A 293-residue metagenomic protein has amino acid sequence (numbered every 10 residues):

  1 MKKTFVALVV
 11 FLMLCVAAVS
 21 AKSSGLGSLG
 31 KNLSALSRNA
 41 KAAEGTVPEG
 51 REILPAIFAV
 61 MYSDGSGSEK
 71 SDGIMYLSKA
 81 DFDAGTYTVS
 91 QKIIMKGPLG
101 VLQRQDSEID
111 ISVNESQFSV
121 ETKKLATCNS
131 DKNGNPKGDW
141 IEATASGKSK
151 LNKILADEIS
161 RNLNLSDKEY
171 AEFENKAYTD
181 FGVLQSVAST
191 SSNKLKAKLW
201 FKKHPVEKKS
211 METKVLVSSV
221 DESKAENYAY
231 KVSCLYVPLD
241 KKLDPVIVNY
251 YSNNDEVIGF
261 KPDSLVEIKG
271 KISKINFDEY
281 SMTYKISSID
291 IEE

Functional and structural regions predicted by a protein language model:
M1-T4: Positively charged n-region of N-terminal signal peptides that target proteins for export
L8-V16: Bacterial N-terminal signal peptides
V19-S23, A42: Boundary at the C-terminal end of the N-terminal hydrophobic targeting segment
N32-S71, P136: Tryptophan-anchored aromatic micro-motifs
R51-A59, D83-K92: Short, hydrophobic/aromatic-rich segments at coil-to-beta transitions
G65-G67, I94-Q105, L239-L243, F277: Short, cysteine-centered beta-strand-loop-beta hairpins and adjacent loop/turn segments enriched in charged/polar
V101-C128, I268-K269: A short, surface-exposed beta-strand/turn
L155-E293: OB-fold and OB-like single-stranded nucleic-acid-recognition modules and their adjacent interaction interfaces
